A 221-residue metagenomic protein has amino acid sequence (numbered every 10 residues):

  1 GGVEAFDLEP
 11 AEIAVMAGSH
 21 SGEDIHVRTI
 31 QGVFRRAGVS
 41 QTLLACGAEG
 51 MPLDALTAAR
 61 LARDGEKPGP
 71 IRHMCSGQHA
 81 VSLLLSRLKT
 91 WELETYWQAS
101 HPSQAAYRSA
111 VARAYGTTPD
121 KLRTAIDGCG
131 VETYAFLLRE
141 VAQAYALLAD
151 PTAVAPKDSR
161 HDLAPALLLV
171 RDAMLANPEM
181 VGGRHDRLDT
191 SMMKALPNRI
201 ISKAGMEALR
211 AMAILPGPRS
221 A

Functional and structural regions predicted by a protein language model:
G1-F6: Active-site cofactor/substrate anionic-group-binding motifs, chiefly glycine- and Lys/Arg-rich phosphate-binding loops
D7-K121, C129: Active-site-adjacent helix/loop patches that line small-molecule binding or acyl-intermediate pockets
D120-R123, A144: Glycine-rich ThDP/TPP pyrophosphate-binding loop and its adjacent helix/strand module within ThDP-dependent enzymes
T124-A125, A135: Conserved alpha/beta enzyme-core scaffolds, especially Rossmann-like or related mixed alpha/beta domains that build
A125-G128, R184-S220: Short, Gly/Ser/Thr-enriched beta-strand-loop segments that form substrate-interacting elements of hydrolase/peptidase
E132-T152, A166, V170-R171, L175 (+1 more regions): Active-site-proximal alpha-helical segments within enzyme catalytic domains
A146-I201: Conserved active-site loop region of the serine DD-peptidase/beta-lactamase
